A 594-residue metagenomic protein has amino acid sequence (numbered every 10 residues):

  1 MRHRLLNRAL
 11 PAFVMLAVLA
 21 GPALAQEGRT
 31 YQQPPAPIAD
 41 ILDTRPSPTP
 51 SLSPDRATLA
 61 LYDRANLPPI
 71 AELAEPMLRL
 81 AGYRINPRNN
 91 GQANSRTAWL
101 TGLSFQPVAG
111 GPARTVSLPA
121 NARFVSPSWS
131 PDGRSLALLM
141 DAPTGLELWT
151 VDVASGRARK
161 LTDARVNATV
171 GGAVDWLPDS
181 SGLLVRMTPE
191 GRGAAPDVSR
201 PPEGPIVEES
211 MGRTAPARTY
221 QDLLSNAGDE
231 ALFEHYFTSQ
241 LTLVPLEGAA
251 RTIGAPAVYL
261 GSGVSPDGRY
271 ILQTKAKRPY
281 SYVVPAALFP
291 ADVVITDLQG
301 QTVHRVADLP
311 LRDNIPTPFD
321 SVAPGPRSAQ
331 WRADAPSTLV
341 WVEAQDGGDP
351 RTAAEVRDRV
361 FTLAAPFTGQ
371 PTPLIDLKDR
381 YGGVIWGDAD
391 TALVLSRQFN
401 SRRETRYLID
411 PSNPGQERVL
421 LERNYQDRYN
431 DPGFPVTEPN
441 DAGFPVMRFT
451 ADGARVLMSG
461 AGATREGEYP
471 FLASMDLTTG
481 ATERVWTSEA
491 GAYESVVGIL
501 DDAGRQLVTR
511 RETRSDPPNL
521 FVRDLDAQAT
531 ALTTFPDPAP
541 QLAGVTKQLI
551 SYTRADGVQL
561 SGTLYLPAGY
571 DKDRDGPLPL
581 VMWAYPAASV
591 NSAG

Functional and structural regions predicted by a protein language model:
M1-F13: Bacterial N-terminal signal peptides that target proteins for export
A20-P22: N-terminal signal peptide c-region/cleavage motif recognized by signal peptidases
A25-Q528, T534-G544, A593: Beta-propeller folds
F105, L243, V522, S551 (+2 more regions): Short, well-ordered beta-strand micro-motif
L420, L520, G562, V581-M582: Hydrophobic, well-ordered secondary-structure elements that form the walls of internal hydrophobic environments
T533-G576: N-terminal cap/lid segment of alpha/beta-hydrolase-fold proteins
D571-L578, W583-G594: Short substrate-entry loop that stabilizes the transition state in hydrolases
